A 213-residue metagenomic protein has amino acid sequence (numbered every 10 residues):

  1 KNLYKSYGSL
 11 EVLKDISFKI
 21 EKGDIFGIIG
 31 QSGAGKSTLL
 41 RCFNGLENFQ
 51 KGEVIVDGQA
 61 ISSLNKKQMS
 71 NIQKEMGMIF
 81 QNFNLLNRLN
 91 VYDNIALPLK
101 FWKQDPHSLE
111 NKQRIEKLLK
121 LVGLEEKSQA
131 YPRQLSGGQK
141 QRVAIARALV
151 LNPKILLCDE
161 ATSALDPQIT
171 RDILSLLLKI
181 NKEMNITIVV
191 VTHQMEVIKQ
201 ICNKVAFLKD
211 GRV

Functional and structural regions predicted by a protein language model:
I29-Q31: The feature captures the beta-strand-to-loop junction immediately N-terminal to the Walker
N44: Helix-to-loop junction immediately C-terminal to a conserved catalytic motif
L89-A96: Short coil-to-helix segment of the ABC ATPase nucleotide-binding domain corresponding to the Q-loop/switch region
Y131-L135, Q139: Conserved ABC ATPase signature
V150-K154: A short, proline-enriched helix->beta-strand linker immediately N-terminal to the Walker B motif in ABC-type P-loop
T192-H193: H-loop/switch region of ABC-family ATPase nucleotide-binding domains
I198-Q200: A short, surface-exposed alpha-helical micro-motif characterized by mixed small hydrophobic and charged/polar residues
